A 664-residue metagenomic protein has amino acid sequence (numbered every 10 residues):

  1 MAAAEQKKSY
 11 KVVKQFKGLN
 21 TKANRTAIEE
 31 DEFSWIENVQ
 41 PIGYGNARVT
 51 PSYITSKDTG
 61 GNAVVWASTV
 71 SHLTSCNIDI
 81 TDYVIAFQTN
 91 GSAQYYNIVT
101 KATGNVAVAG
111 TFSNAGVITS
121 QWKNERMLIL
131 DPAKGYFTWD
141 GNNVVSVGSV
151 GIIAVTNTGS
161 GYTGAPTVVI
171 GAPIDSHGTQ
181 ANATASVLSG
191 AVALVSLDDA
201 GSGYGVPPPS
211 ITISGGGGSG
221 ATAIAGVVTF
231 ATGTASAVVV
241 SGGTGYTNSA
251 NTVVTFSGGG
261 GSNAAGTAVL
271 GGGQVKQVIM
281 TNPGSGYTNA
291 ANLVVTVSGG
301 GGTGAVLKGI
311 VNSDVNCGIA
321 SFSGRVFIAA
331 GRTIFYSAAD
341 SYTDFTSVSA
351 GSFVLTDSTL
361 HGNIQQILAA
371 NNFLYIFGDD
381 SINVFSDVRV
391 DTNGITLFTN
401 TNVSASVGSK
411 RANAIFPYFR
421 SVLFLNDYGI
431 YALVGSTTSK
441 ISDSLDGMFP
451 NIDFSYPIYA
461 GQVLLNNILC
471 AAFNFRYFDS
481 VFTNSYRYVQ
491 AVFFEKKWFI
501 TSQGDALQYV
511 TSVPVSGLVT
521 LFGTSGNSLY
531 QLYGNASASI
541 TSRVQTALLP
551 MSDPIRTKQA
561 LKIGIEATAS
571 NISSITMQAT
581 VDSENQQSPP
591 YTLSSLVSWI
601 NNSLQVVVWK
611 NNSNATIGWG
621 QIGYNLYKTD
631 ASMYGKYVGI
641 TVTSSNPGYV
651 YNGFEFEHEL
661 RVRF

Functional and structural regions predicted by a protein language model:
A2-V106, G110-L128, S406-K410, P417-S421 (+1 more regions): Beta-sheet repeat architectures centered on beta-propellers
G60-H72, G104-N114, G148, N312-V463: Beta-propeller and closely related beta-pinwheel folds
N90, A133-K134, W139-N142, A330 (+2 more regions): Acidic/polar residues in short coil/turn loops that connect beta-strands within repeat-based beta-sheet scaffolds
Y96, G171-P173, S214, F335-S347 (+4 more regions): Predominantly extracellular/luminal cell-surface or secreted proteins
I118-G148: Hydrophobic or amphipathic alpha-helical targeting/insertion segments
N142-T156, L188-A191, S583-V597: Internal, charge-rich low-complexity segments
G148-N312: Conserved, function-critical positions that sit in or immediately flank catalytic and ligand-binding motifs
G161-Y162, G203-Y204, Y246, G286-Y287 (+3 more regions): Aromatic/pi-system hotspot detector in well-structured domains
